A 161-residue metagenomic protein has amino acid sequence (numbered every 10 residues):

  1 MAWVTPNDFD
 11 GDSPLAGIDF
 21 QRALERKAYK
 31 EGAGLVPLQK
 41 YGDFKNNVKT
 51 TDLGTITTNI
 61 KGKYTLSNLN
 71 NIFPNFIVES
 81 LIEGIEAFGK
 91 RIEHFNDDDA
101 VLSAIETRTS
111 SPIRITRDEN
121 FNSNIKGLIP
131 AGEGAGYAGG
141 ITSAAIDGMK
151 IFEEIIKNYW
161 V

Functional and structural regions predicted by a protein language model:
M1-N68: An anion/pyrophosphate-binding glycine-rich loop and adjacent beta-alpha core in soluble alpha-beta enzymes
G17-A28, A144-V161: Internal hydrophobic alpha-helix adjacent to the cofactor/substrate pocket in enzyme cavities
K45, I85-I92, F152-Y159: Structural signal for hydrophobic packing residues in well-ordered secondary-structure cores of soluble enzyme domains
Y64-A138, A145: A glycine-rich dinucleotide-binding beta-alpha-beta segment and adjacent secondary-structure elements that constitute
